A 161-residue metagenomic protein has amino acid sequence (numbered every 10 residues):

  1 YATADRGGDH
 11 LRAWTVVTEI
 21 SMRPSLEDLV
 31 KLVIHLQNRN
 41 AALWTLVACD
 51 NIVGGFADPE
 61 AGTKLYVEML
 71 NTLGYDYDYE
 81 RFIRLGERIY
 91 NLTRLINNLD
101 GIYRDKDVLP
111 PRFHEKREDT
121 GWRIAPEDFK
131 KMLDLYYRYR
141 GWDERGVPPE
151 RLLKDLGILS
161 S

Functional and structural regions predicted by a protein language model:
Y1-S161: Extended C-terminal regions of large enzymes
